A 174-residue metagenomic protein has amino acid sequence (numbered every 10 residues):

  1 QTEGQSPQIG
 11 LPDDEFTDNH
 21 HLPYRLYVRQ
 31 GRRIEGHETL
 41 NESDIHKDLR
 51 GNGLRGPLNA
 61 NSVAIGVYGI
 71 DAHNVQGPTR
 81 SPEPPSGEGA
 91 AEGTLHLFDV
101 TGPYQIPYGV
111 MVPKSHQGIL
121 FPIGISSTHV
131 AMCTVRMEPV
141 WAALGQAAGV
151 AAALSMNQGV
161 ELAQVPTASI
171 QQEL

Functional and structural regions predicted by a protein language model:
Q1-L174: Flavin (FAD/FMN)-binding glycine-rich loop and adjacent Rossmann-like elements that form
